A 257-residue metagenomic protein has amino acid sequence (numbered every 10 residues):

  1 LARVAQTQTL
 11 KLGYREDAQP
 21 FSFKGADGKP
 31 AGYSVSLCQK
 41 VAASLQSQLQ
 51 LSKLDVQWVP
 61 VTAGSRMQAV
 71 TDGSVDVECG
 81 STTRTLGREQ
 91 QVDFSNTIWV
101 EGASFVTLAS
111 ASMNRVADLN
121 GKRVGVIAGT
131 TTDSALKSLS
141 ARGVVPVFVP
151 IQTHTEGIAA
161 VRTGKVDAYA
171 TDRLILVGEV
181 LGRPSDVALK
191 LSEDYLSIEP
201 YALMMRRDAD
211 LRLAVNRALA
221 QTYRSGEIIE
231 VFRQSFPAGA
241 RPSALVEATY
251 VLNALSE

Functional and structural regions predicted by a protein language model:
L1-E78: Extracytoplasmic small-molecule ligand-binding "clamshell" domains of the periplasmic binding protein/Venus flytrap
Y14-A18, V59-G64, G73-T85, A109 (+4 more regions): Beta->alpha turn/N-cap motifs
E16, W99-S110, T155, R173-L174 (+2 more regions): Periplasmic-binding protein-like
D27, Q39-D55, T132-P150, V180-S185: Ligand-binding cleft/hinge of the Venus flytrap
G32-S44, S110, A117, G121-R123 (+2 more regions): Extended ligand-binding regions for polar small-molecule ligands
L51-Q68, A111-S112, F148-A159, E199: Short helix-initiation/N-cap motifs at beta->coil->alpha
G64-S65, C79-Q91, A135-S140, A160-S197 (+1 more regions): A ligand-binding cleft/hinge motif common to bilobed small-molecule-binding domains
R66-S81, R88-G102: Short beta-strand-centered segments that line the small-molecule binding cleft or hinge of alpha/beta clamshell
